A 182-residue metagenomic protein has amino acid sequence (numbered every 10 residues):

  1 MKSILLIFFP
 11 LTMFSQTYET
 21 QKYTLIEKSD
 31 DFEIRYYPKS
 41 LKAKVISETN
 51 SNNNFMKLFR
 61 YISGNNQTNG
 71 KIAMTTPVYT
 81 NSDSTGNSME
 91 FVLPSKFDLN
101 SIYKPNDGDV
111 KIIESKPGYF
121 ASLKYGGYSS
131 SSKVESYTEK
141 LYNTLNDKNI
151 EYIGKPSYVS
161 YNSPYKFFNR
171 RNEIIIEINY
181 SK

Functional and structural regions predicted by a protein language model:
M1-T17: Bacterial Sec-dependent N-terminal signal peptides
T12-K182: A solvent-exposed interaction/effector surface
